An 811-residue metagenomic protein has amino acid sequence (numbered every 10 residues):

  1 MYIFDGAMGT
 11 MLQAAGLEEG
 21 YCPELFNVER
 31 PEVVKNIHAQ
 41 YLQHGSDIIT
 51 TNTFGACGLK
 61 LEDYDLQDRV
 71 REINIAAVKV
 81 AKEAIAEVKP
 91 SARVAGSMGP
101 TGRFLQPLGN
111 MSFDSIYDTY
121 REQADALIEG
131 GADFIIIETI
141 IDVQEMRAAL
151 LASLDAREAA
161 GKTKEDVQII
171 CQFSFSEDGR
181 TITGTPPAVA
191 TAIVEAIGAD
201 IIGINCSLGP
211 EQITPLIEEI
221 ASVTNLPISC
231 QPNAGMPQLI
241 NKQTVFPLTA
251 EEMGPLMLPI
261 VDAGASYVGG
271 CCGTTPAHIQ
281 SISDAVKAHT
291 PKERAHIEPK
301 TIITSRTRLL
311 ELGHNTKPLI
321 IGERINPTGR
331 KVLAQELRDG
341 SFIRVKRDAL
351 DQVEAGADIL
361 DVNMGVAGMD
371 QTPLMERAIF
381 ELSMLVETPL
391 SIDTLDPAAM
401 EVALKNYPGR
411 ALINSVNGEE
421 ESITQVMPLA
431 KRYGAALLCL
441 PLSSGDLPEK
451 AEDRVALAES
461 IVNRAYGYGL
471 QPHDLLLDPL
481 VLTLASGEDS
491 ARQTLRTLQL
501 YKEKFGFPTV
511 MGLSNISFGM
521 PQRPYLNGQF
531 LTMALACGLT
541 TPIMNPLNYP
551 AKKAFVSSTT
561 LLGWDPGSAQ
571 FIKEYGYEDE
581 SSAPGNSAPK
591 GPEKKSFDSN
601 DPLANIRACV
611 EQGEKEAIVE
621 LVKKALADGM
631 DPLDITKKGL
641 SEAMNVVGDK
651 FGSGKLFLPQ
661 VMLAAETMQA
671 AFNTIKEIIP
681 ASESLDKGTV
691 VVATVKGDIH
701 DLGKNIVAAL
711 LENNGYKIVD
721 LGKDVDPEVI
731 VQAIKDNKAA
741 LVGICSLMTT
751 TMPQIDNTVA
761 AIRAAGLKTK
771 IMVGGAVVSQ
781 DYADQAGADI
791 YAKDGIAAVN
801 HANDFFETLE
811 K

Functional and structural regions predicted by a protein language model:
M1-L476, L482-K811: Domain-level signal for soluble alpha/beta catalytic cores
